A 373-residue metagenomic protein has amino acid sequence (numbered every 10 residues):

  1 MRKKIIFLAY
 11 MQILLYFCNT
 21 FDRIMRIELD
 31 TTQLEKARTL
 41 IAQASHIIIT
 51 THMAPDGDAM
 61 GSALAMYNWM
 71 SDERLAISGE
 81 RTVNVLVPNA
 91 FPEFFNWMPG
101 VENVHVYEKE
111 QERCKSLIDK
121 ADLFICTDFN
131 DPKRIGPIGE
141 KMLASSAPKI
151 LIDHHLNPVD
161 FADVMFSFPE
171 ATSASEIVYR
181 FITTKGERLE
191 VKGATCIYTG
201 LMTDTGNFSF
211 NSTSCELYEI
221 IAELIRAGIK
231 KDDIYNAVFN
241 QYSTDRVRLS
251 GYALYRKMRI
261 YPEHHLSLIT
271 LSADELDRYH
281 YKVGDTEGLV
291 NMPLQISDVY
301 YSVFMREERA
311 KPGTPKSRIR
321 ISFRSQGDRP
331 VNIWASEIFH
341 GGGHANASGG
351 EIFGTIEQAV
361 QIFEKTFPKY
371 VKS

Functional and structural regions predicted by a protein language model:
I6-Y10, L15-R23: Short, positively charged and aromatic/hydrophobic N-terminal segments
F21-T51, G61-P99, N103-H105, E112-K115 (+2 more regions): Hydrophobic helix-and-loop "lid/oligomerization" segment in the mid-to-C-terminal part of catalytic domains
M25-E35, K141-K149, P169-T172, E176-V178: An acidic intrinsically disordered interaction segment
T50, A54, C126, L151-I152 (+1 more regions): Generic enzyme active-site microenvironment
G57-A63, P132-G136: Short glycine/serine/threonine-rich phosphate/pyrophosphate-binding segments that cradle anionic phosphate groups
A65-Y67, K141-A144, S167-F168, E219: Glycine-rich, phosphate-binding/catalytic loops in enzymes
H105-V164: Active-site cofactor/cluster-binding pocket
I152-I220: Short alpha-helices
